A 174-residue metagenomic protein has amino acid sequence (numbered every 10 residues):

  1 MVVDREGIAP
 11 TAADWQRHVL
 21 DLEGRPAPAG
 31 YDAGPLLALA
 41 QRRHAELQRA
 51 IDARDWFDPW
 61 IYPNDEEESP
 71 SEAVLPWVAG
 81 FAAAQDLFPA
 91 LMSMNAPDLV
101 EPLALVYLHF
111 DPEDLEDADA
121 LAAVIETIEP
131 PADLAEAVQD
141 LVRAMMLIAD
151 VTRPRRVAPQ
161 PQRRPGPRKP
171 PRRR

Functional and structural regions predicted by a protein language model:
M1-L75, A82, D86-R174: Acidic/negatively charged segments and metal-coordination signatures
